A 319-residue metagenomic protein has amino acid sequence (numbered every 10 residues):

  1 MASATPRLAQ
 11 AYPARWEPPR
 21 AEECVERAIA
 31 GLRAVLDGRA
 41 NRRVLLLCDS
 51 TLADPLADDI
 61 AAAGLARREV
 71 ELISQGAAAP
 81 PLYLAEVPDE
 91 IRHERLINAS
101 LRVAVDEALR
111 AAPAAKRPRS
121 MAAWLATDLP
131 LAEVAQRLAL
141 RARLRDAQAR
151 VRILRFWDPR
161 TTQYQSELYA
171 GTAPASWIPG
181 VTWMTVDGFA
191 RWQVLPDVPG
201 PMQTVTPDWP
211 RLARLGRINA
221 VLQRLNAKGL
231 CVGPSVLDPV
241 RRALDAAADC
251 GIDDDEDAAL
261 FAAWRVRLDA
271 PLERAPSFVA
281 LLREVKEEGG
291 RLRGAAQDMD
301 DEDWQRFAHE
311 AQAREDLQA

Functional and structural regions predicted by a protein language model:
A2-I60, A66-E71, Q75-A79, L84-I91 (+3 more regions): A contiguous, surface-oriented mixed alpha/beta subdomain in the mid-to-C-terminal portion of proteins that forms
K116-R117: Solvent-exposed alpha-helices and their adjacent loops that cap or buttress functional pockets in soluble metabolic
